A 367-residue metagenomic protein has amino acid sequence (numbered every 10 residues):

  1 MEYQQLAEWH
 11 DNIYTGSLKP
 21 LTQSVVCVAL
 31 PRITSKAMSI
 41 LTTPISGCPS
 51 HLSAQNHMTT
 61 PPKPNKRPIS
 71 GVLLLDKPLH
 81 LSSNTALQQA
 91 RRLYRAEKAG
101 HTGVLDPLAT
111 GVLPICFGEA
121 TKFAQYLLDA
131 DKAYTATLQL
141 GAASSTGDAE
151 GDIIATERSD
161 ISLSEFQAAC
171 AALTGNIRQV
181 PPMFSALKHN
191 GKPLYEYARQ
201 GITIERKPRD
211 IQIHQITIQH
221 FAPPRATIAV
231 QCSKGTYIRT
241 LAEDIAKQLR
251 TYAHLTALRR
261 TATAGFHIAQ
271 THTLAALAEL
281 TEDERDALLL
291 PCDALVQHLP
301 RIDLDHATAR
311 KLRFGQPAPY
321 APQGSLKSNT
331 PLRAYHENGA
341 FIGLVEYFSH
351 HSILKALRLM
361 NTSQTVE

Functional and structural regions predicted by a protein language model:
Y3-Q5, H10, Y14, Q23 (+2 more regions): Low-complexity, intrinsically disordered or signal/transmembrane-proximal segments
W9, A54-H80, N84-H101, L105 (+2 more regions): Accessory RNA 3′-end/elbow-binding domains used by RNA modification enzymes
T59-H272, G343-L344: RNA pseudouridine synthases
